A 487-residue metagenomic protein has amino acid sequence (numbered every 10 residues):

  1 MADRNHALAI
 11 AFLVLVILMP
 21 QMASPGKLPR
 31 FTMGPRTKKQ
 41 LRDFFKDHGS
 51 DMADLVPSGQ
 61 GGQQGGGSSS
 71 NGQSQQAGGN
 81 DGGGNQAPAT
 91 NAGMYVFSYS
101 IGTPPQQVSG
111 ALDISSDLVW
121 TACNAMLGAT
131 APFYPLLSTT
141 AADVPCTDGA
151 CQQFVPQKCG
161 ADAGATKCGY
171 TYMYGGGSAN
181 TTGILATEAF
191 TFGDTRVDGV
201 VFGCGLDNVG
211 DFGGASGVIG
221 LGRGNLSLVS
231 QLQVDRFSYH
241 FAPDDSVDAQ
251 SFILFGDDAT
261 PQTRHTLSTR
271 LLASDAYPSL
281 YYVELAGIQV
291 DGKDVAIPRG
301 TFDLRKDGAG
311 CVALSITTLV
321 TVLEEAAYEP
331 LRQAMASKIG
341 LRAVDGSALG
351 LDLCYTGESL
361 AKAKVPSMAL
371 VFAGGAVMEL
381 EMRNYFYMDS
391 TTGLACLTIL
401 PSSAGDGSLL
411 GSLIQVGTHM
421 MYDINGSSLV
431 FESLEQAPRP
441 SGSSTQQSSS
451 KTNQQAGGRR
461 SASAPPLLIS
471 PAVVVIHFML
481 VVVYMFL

Functional and structural regions predicted by a protein language model:
A2-A9, L13-K39, P104, L112 (+7 more regions): Aspartic protease catalytic domain
A2-G110, L118-I184, V247, F252 (+4 more regions): Disordered propeptide/prodomain
Y95-T147, F190, G220-G222, G300-R342 (+1 more regions): Aspartyl protease active-site motif detector
F97-Q107, T147-S227, G292, I297 (+3 more regions): Aspartyl protease catalytic core from the pepsin/retropepsin fold
D113, A189-F190, G220, Y239 (+5 more regions): A residue-level signal for conserved active-site and pocket-lining positions in enzyme catalytic cores
L118, K167-T171, A189, F252 (+3 more regions): Structural motif
A122-N124, T195, F202, A242 (+7 more regions): Surface loops and adjacent helix of pleckstrin homology
I184-G292, V312: Eukaryotic endomembrane system proteins
